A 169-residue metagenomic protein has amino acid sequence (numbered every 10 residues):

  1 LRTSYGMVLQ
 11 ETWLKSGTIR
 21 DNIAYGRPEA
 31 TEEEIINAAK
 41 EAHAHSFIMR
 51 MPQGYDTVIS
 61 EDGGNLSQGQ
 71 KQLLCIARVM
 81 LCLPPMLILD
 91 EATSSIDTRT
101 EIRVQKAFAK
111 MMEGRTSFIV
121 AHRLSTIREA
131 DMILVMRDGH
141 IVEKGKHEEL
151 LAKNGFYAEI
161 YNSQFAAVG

Functional and structural regions predicted by a protein language model:
T3-E11, I19-N22, I36-A44, G54-G155: ABC-family ATPase nucleotide-binding domain "signature/switch" substructure
S16: The conserved phosphate-sensing helix
A24-E32: ABC-type ATPase nucleotide-binding domains, specifically the catalytic core motifs of the NBD
E29, H45-P52: Conserved H-loop
I36-K40, M49, A158, N162: Generic alpha-helical structural context detector
P52-Q53, Q164: Conserved beta-strand edge residues that scaffold enzyme active sites
A152-G169: C-terminal boundary and immediately downstream tail of ABC-type ATPase nucleotide-binding domains
